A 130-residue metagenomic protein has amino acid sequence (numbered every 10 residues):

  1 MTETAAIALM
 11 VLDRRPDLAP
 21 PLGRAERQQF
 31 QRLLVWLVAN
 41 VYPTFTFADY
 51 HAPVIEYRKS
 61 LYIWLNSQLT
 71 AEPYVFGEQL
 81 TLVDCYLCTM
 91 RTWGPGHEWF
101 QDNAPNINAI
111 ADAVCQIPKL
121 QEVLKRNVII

Functional and structural regions predicted by a protein language model:
M1-S60, N66: GST-like domain detector, emphasizing the conserved glutathione-binding G-site in the N-terminal thioredoxin-like
A19-L22, T44-A48, P73-E78, N103 (+1 more regions): Short, hydrophobic secondary-structure boundary micro-motifs
F30, P105-N106: Domain-level recognition of soluble alpha/beta enzyme cores, biased toward histidine phosphatases/phosphomutases
F45, V75-F100, A113-V114: GST superfamily/GST-like fold recognition
P53, E98-P105: Structural helix-adjacent loops and short alpha-helical linkers that scaffold large soluble proteins
I55, I129-I130: Carbohydrate-binding/catalytic loop surfaces
L61-F76: Hydrophobic alpha-helical bundle segments that form small-molecule/ligand-binding pockets
N106-Q121: C-terminal end-helix/capping segment
